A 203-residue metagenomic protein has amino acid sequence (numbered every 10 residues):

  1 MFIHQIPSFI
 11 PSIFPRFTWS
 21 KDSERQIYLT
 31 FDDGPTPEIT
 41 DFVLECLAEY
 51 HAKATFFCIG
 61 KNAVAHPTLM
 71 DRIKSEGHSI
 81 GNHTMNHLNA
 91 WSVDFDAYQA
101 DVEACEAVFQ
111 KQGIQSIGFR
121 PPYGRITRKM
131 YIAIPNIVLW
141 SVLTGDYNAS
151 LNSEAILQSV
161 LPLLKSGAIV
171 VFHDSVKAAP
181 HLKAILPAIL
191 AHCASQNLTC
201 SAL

Functional and structural regions predicted by a protein language model:
M1-L29, P35-H51, A65-M70, A188-L203: N-terminal pre-catalytic segment of deacetylase/amide-hydrolase enzymes
S12-P15, D41, A63-K74, Y123-K129 (+1 more regions): Alpha-helical scaffolding within the catalytic cores of extracellular/periplasmic polymer-degrading hydrolases
F31-D33, C58-K61, N82-T84, R120-Y123 (+3 more regions): A cross-domain feature marking catalytic cores of carbohydrate-active enzymes and several ubiquitous metabolic/repair
G34-E38, F57-H66, L88-D96, R120-T127 (+2 more regions): Acidic-and-aromatic substrate-binding clefts and catalytic sites of carbohydrate-active enzymes
L44-K53, H78-S79, M85-L88, F95-R125 (+2 more regions): CE4/NodB-like, metal-dependent polysaccharide N-deacetylase domain that modifies extracellular/periplasmic N-acetylated
Y50-H51, S75-I80, A133-S141: Glycine-enriched alpha-helix->loop->beta-strand junction motifs that scaffold or abut catalytic
Q115-I117, R125-L161, N197-L203: His/Asp/Glu-enriched short active-site or ligand-binding loop at hydrolase and phosphoryl-transfer sites
N148-L203: Hydrophobic secondary-structure block in the mid-to-C-terminal portion of proteins
